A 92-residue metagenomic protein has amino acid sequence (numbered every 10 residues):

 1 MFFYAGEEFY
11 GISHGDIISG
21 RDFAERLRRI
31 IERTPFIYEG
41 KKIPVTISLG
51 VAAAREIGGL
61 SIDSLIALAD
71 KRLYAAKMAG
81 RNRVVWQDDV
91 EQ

Functional and structural regions predicted by a protein language model:
M1-F3: A short pre-motif secondary-structure segment
A5-G6, E39, G80-R81: A short glycine-centered flexible hinge/capping loop motif at secondary-structure junctions
E8-F9, V84: A recurrent short beta-strand within the Rossmann-like NAD(P)-dependent oxidoreductase core
Y10-R29, K42, S64: Short helix/loop segment flanking the catalytic signature motif in cyclic-nucleotide metabolism enzymes
I17, A54-V85, E91-Q92: Catalytic-core segments of nucleotide cyclases and related cyclic-nucleotide turnover enzymes
R29-K42, L73-A75: Short catalytic/binding micro-motifs of nucleotide second-messenger systems
V45-I47: PAS and PAS-like sensory/regulatory domains
